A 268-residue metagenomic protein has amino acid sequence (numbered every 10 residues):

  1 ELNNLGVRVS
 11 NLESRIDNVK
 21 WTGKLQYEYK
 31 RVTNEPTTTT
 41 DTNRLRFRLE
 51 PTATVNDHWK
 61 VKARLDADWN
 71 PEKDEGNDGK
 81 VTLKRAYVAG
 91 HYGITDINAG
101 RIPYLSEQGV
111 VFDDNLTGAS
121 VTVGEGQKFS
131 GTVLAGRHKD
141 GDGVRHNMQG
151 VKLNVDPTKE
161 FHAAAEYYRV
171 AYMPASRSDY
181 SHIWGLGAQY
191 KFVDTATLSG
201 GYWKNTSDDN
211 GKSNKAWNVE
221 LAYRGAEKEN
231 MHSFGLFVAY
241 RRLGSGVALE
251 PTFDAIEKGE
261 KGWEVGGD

Functional and structural regions predicted by a protein language model:
E1-N3, E28-T40, K73-D78, E160-A163 (+2 more regions): Outer-membrane beta-barrel pore domains
E1-Q26: N-terminal periplasmic/intermembrane-space "pro-region" immediately following the signal or transit peptide
Y27-R46, P51-I97, P103-N115, G200 (+1 more regions): Surface-exposed loop and membrane-interface regions of Gram-negative outer-membrane beta-barrel proteins
L49-A53, A86-G90, A119-V123, V151-V155 (+4 more regions): Residues on the lipid-exposed face of transmembrane beta-strands in outer-membrane beta-barrel proteins
D57-V61, Y92-N98, G126-V133, D156-A165 (+2 more regions): Repeated loop/turn-to-beta-strand initiation elements of outer-membrane beta-barrel proteins
G109-D113, R145, R241, S245-L249: Short, well-structured alpha-helical patches and their helix-loop capping segments that border functional surfaces
F112-Q189: Aromatic- and glycine-enriched pocket-lining scaffold segments that form the walls of small-molecule binding clefts
